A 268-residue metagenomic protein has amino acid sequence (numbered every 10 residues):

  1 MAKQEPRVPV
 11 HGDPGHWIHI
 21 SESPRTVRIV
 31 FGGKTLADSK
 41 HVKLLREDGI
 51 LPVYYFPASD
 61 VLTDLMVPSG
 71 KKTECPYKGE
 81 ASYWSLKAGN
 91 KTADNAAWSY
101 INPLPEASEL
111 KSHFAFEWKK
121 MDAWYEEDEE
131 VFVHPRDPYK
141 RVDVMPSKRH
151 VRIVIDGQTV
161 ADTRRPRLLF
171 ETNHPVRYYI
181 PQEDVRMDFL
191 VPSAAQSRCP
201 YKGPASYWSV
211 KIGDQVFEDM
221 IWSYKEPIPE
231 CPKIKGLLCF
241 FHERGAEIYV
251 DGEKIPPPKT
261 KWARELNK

Functional and structural regions predicted by a protein language model:
M1-K268: Terminal leader/tail segments of proteins
